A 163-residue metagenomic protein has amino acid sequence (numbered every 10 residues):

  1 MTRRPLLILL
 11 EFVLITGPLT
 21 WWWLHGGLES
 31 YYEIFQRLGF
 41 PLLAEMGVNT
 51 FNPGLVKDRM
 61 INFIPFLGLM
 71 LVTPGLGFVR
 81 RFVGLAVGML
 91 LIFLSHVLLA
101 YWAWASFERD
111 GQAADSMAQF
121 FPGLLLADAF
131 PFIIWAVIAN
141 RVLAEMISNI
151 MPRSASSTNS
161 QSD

Functional and structural regions predicted by a protein language model:
T2-R3, P74-G84: Membrane-interface helix-boundary motifs at transmembrane edges
T2-Y31: N-terminal signal-anchor transmembrane alpha helix
L14-P18, I61-M70, F130-A136: Hydrophobic alpha-helical transmembrane segments of multi-pass integral membrane proteins
L19-L28, L94-S106: C-terminal TM-helix exit segments that contain a strictly Trp-centered aromatic cap at the helix terminus
S30-F51: Extracytosolic (periplasmic/ER-lumenal) interhelical loops and adjacent juxtamembrane/interface segments of multi-pass
G54-F78: Hydrophobic alpha-helical transmembrane segments
V83-L94: Central hydrophobic cores of alpha-helical transmembrane segments in multi-pass integral membrane proteins
A100-S156: Alpha-helical transmembrane segments of multi-pass integral membrane proteins, characterized by long hydrophobic
